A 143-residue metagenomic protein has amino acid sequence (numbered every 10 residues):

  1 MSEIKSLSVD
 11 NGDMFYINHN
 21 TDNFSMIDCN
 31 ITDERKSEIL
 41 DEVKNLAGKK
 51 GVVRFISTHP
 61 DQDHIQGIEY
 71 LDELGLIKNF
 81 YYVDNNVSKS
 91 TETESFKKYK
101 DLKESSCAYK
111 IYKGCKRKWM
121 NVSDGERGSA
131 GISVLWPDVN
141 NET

Functional and structural regions predicted by a protein language model:
M1-G48, T143: Conserved beta-strand hairpin/beta-sheet module of binuclear metal-dependent hydrolase folds, prominently
M1-I4, V9, A47, I65-T143: Flexible, acidic/histidine-containing loops and adjacent segments that form or flank the divalent-metal
N23-S25, D33-Y82: Active-site metal-binding motif and surrounding structural segment of the metallo-beta-lactamase
